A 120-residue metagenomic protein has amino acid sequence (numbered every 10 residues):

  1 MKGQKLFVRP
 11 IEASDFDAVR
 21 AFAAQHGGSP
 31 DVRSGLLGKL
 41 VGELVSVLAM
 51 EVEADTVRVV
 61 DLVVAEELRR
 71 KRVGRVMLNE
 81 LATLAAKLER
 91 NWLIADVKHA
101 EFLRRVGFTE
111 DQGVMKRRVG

Functional and structural regions predicted by a protein language model:
K5-A18: A short beta-loop-alpha structural element at the N-terminal edge of CoA-dependent acyl/N-acetyltransferase catalytic
R33-S46: Conserved beta-hairpin
E43-E51, R58-D61: Conserved beta-strand in the GNAT
L62-R69: A short, internal acetyl-CoA/4′-phosphopantetheine-binding micro-motif in the GNAT/acyltransferase core
R70-T83: Conserved acetyl-CoA-binding loop-helix of GNAT-fold acetyltransferases
A85-K98: Conserved GNAT acetyl-CoA-binding A-motif
D96-R117: Conserved active-site alpha-helix within GNAT-family acetyltransferase domains
